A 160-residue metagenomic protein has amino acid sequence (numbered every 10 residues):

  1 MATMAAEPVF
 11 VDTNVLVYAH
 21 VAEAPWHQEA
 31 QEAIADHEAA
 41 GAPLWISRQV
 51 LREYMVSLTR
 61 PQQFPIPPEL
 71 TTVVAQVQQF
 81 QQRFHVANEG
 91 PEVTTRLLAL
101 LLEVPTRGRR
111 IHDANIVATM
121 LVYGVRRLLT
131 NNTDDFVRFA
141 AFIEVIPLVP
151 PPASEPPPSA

Functional and structural regions predicted by a protein language model:
M1-I46, Q62-A75, R138-F139, A153-A160: Short, well-structured N-terminal submotif of metal-dependent ribonuclease cores
M1-M4, P8, A114-A160: Acidic, PIN/NYN-like endoribonuclease modules and their adjacent C-terminal/linker elements
T3, H85-N131: Active-site neighborhoods of divalent-metal-dependent phosphate/nucleic-acid chemistry enzymes
V15, V50, V93, N115-I116 (+1 more regions): Alpha-helix capping/helix-boundary segments
D36-H37, F80, L100, V104: Hydrophobic helix-cap positions at the C-terminus of alpha-helices in RecA-like/P-loop ATPase nucleotide-binding cores
A40-G41, F80-R83, F142: Structured helix-beta-strand junction loops
W45-R48, T130: Short beta-strand segments at enzyme active-site cores
V56-N88: Helix-adjacent hinge/juxtasegments
